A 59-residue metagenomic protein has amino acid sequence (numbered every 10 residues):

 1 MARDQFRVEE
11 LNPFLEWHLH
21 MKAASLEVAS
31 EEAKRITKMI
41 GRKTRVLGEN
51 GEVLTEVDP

Functional and structural regions predicted by a protein language model:
M1-L19, G48: Short aromatic-glycine-(Arg/Gly/Cys) micro-motifs in beta-strand/loop hairpins
M1-R3, M21, K38-M39, P59: Non-catalytic interaction/Regulatory regions outside core domains
Q5-F6, V28, E52: Glycine-centered signal
E9-E10, E32, E56: Acidic-residue sensor for enzyme active/binding pockets
H18-R45: Amphipathic, hydrophobic secondary-structure cores in small proteins
K38-P59: Short, mixed-charge low-complexity intrinsically disordered segments
